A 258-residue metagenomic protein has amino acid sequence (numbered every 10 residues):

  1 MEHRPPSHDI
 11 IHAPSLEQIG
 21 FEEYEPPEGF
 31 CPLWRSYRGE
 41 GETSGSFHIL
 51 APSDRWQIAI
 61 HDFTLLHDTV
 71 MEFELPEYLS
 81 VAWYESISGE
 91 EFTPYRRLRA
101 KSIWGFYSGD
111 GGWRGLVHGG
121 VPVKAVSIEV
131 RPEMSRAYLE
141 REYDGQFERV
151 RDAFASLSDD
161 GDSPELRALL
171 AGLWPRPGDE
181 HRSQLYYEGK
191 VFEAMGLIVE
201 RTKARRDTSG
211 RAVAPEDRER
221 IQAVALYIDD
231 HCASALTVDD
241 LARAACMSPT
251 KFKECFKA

Functional and structural regions predicted by a protein language model:
E2-P5, F21-K124: N-terminal functional module of multi-domain proteins
E2-Q18: N-terminal "first-domain core" detector
R4-P5, F92-Q222, D229-D230, V238-D239 (+1 more regions): Alpha-helical bundle regulatory/interaction domains
H8, A13, W34, D68-V70 (+3 more regions): Intrinsically disordered, low-complexity regions
S234: Flexible coil/turn residues that form the inter-helical turn or adjacent wing/linker of helix-turn-helix
K251-F256: Short hydrophobic/aromatic patch on the recognition helix
